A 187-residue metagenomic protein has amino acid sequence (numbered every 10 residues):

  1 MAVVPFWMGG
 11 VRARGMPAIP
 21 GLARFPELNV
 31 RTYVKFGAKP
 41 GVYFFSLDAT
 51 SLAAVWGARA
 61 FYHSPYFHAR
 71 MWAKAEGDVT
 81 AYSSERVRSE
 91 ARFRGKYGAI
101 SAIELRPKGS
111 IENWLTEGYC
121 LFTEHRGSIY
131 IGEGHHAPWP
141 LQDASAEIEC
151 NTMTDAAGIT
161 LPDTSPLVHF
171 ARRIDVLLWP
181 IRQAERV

Functional and structural regions predicted by a protein language model:
M1-V30: Glycine/small-residue-rich interface belts in oligomeric ring/scaffold proteins and their assembly partners
N29-V187: Internal, well-folded beta-alpha domain core
